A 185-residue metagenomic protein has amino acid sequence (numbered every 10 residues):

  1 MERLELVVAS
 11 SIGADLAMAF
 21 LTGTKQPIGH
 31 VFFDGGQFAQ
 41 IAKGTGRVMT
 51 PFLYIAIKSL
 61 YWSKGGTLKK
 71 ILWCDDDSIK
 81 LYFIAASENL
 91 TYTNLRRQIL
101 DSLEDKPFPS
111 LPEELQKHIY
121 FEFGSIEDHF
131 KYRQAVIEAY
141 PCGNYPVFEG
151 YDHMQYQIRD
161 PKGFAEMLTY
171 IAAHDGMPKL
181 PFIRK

Functional and structural regions predicted by a protein language model:
M1-E5: Conserved acidic catalytic loop of the alpha/beta-hydrolase fold
V8-A17: Gly/Ala-rich beta-loop-alpha elbow adjacent to hydrolase catalytic centers
T22-S59: Flexible "cap/lid" loop of the alpha/beta hydrolase fold
K43-G44, L60-E113: Conserved alpha/beta-hydrolase catalytic His-Asp/Glu region
R97-A139, Y156: Conserved serine/cysteine hydrolase catalytic core
Y140-M154: Catalytic histidine neighborhood in serine/cysteine hydrolases with alpha/beta-hydrolase-type architecture
Y151-A165: Catalytic histidine-centered segment of alpha/beta-hydrolase-like enzymes
G176-K185: Alpha/beta-hydrolase-fold serine-hydrolase catalytic core, especially in secreted/extracellular enzymes
